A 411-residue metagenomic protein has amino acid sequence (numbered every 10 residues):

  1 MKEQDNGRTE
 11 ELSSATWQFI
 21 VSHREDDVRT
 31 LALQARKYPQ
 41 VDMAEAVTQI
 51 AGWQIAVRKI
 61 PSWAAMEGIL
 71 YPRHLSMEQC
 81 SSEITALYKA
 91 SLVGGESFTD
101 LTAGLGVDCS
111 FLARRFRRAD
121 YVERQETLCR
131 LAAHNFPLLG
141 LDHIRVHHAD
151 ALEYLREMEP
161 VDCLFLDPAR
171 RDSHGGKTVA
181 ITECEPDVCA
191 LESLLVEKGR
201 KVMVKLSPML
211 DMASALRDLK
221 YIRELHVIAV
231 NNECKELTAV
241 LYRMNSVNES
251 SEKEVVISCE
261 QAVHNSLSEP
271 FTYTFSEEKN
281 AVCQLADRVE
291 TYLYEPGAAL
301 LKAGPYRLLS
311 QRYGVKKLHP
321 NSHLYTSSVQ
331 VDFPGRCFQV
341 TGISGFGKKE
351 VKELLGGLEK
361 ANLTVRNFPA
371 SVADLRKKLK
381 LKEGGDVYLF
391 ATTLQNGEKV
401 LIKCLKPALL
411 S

Functional and structural regions predicted by a protein language model:
M1-S411: SAM-dependent transferase fold signal centered on methyltransferase-like domains, encompassing both Class I
